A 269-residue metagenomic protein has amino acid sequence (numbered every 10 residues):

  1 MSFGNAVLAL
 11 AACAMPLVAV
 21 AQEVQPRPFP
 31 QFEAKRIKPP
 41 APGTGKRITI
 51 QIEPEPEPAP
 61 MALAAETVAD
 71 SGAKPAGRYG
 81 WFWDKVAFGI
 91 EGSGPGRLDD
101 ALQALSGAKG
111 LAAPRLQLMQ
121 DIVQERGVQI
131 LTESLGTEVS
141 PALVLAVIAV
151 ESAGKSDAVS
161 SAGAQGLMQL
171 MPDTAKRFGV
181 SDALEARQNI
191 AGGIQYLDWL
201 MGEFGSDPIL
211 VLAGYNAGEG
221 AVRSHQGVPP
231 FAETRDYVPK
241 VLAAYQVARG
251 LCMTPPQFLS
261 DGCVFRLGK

Functional and structural regions predicted by a protein language model:
S2-T137, P141-L145, K240-K269: Cell-wall glycan-active module
P54, P172-T174, Q226: A mature extracytoplasmic/lumenal domain signature
A113-D121, I130-L135, K155-S161, K176-A186 (+2 more regions): Second-shell loop/turn segments in exported
I148-A153, G192-Y196, S206-A232, Y237-L242 (+2 more regions): Acidic helix/loop microenvironments that form the catalytic cleft of cell-wall polysaccharide enzymes
A158-S181, G192-L197, E219-G220, V238-V241: Substrate-binding/active-site groove segments that recognize and process beta-1,4-linked N-acetyl-hexosamine
Q169, F204-S206: Active-site-proximal binding-pocket segments
